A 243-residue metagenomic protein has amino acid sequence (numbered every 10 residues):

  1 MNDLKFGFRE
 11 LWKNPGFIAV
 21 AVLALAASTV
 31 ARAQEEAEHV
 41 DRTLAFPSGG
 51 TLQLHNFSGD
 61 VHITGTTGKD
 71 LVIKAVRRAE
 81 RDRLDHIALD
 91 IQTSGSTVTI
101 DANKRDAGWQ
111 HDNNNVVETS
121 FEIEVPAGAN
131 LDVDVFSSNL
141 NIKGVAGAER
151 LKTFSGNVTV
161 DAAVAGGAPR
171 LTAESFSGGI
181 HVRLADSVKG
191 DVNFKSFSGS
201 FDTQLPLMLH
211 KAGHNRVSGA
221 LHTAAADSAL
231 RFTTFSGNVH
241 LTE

Functional and structural regions predicted by a protein language model:
M1-T29: Helix-terminus/capping and membrane-interface signal
A31-E35: Boundary at the C-terminal end of the N-terminal hydrophobic targeting segment
E36-P47, V72-V76, R83, N103-R105 (+1 more regions): Short, surface-exposed interaction patches in beta-rich subdomains that mediate adhesion/assembly near membranes
V40-P47, T51, H86-R150, N157-V160 (+1 more regions): Right-handed parallel beta-helix
L52-H55, L151, F194: Active-site alpha-helical segments that house and flank conserved acidic catalytic motifs for diphosphate chemistry
N56-Q92: N-terminal, post-signal-peptide region of Sec/Tat-exported proteins
